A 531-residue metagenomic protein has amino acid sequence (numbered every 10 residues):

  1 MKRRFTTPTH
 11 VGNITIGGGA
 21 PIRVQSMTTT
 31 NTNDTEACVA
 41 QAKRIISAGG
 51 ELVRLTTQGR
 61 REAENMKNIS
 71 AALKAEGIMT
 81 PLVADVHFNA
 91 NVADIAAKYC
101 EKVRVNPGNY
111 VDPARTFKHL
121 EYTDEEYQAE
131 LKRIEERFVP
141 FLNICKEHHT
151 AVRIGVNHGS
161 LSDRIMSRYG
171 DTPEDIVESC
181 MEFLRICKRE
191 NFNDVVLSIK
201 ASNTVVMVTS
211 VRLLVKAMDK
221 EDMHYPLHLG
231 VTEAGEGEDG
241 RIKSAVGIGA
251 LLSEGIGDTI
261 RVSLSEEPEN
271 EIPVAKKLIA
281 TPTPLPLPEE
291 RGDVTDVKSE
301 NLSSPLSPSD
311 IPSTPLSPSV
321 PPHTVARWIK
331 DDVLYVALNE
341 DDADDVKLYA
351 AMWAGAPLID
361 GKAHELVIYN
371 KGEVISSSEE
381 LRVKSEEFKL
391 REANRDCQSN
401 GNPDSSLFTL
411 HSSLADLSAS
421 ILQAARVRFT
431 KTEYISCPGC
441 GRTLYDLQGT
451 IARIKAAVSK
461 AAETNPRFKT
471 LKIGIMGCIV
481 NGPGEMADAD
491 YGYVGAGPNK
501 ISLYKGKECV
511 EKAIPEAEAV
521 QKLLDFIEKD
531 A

Functional and structural regions predicted by a protein language model:
M1-S26, L142, K146, S313-V336: N-terminal amphipathic alpha-helix/helix-capping segment at the start of soluble metabolic enzymes
V24, D85, I154, L197 (+5 more regions): Conserved, mostly hydrophobic/aromatic
T29, G50-L73, P107-Q128, V195-T204: Glycine-rich, proline-tolerant flexible connector loops at the mouths of alpha/beta enzymes
E51-L52, C100-T116, E254-P268, K362-V374 (+1 more regions): Glycine-rich phosphate-binding active-site loops on the catalytic face of alpha/beta enzymes
E62-A84, R133-E147, L214-M223, A456-V458: Alpha-helix-loop-beta-strand connector modules within alpha/beta enzyme cores
E101-R137, R164-E174, V510-A513: Glycine-rich tight-turn/loop motif centered on a GG-T
E121-I134, M166-P282, P312-S313, S317-S378 (+2 more regions): Catalytic alpha/beta core domains of metabolic enzymes, predominantly
T283-V320, S376-Q398, N402-S413: Short, basic, low-complexity termini and linkers enriched in Ser/Thr/Gly/Pro that act as targeting/leader peptides
